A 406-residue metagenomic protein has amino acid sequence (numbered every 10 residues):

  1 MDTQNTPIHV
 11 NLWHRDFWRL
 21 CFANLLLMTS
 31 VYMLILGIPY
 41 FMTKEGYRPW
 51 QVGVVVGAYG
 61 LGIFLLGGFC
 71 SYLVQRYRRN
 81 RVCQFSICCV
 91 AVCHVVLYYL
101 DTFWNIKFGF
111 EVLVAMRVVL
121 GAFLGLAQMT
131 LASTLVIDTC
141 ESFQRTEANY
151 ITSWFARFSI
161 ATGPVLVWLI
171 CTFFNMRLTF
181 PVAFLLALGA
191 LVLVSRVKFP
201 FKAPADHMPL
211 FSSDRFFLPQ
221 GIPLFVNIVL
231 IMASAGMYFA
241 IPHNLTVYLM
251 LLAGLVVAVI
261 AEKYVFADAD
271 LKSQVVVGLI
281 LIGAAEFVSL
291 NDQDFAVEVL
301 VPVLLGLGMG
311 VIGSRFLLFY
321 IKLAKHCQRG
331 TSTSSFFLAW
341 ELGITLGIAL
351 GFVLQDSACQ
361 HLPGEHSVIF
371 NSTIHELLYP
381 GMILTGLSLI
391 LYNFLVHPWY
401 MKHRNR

Functional and structural regions predicted by a protein language model:
N5-G60, Q220-M250: Helix-loop boundary and gating motifs at the non-cytosolic
V54-L73, L252-E262: Central cavity-lining transmembrane alpha-helices of secondary-active solute carriers, predominantly the Major
C88-K107, I280-D294: C-terminal ends and interior cores of transmembrane alpha-helices in multi-pass membrane transporters/permeases
M116-F155: Cytoplasmic helix-loop-helix junction between adjacent transmembrane helices in 12-TM secondary transporters
Q144-W168, F336-A349: Glycine-rich segments within core transmembrane alpha-helices of 12-TM secondary carriers
R177-R196, H375-P398: Symmetry-related core transmembrane helices of the 12-TM Major Facilitator Superfamily/SLC fold
K272-F316: C-terminal transmembrane helical hairpin of 12-TM major facilitator-type secondary transporters
A324-S367: A late C-terminal transmembrane helix in Major Facilitator Superfamily
